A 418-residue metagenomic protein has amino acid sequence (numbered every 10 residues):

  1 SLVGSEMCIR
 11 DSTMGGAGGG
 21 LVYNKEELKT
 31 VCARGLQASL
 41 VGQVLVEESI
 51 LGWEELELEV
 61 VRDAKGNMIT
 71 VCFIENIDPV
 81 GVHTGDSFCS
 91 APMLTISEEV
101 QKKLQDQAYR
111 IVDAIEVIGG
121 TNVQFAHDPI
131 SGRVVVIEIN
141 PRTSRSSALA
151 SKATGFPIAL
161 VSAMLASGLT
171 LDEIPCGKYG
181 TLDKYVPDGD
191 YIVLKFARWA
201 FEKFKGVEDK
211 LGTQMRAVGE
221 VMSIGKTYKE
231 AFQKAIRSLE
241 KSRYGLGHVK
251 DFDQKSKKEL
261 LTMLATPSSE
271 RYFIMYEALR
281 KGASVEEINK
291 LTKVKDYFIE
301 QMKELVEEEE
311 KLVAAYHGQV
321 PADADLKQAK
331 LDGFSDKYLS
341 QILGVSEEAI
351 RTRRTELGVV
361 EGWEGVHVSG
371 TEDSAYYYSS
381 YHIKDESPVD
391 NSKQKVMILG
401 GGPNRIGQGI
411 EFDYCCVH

Functional and structural regions predicted by a protein language model:
S1, K234, T352-T355, E361-H418: ATP-binding N-terminal substructure of ATP-dependent carboxylate-amine bond-forming enzymes
S1, S5, G15-A17, V22-A314 (+7 more regions): ATP-dependent carboxylate activation and anion-phosphoryl transfer catalytic cores that bind Mg-ATP to form
S12-T13, R142, P403-N404: Short glycine-rich anion-binding loops that position phosphate/pyrophosphate groups of nucleotides and phosphorylated
L291-E300, Q341-T352: Short, basic interhelical loop/turn and adjoining N-cap of the next helix at nucleic-acid- or acidic-partner-contacting
A329-D332, Y338, I342: Extended, domain-scale alpha-helical bundle/helix-rich regions
